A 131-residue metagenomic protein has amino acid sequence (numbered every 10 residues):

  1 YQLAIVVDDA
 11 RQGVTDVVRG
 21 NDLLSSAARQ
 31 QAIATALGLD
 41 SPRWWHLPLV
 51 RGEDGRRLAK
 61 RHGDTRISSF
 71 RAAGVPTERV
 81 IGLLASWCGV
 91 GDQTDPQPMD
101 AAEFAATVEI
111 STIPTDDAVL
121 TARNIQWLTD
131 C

Functional and structural regions predicted by a protein language model:
Y1-A59, R66-R71, T121-C131: Active-site cores that bind ATP or allylic diphosphates and position pyrophosphate for catalysis
R56-L58, D64-C131: Non-catalytic terminal extensions that flank enzyme cores
